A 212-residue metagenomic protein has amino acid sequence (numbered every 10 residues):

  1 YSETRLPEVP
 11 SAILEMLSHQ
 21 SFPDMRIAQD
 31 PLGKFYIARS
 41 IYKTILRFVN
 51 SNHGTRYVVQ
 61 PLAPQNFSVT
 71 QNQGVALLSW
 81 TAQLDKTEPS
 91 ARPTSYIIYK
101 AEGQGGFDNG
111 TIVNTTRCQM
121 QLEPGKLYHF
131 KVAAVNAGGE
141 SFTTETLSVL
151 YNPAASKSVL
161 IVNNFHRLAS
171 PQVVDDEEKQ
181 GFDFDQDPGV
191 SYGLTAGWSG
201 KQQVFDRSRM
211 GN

Functional and structural regions predicted by a protein language model:
Y1-N52: Active-site-adjacent mobile loop/cap segments within catalytic or ligand-binding domains
F22-D24, P89, R167-V173: Short, solvent-exposed loop/turn elements at domain surfaces
R47-A91, P124, G138-K157: Pro/Thr/Ser/Gly-rich low-complexity, intrinsically disordered linker/stalk tracts
T94-I98: Short beta-strand elements bearing conserved aromatic residues within extracellular beta-rich modules
Y99-G103, V162: Predominantly extracellular/luminal cell-surface or secreted proteins
D108-T115: Short beta-strand segments within Ig-like beta-sandwich modules, predominantly Fibronectin type-III
Q119-S141: Beta-strand-rich modules
E145-N212: Aromatic-Pro/Gly-enriched surface loop or interdomain linker that acts as a lid/target-recognition segment
